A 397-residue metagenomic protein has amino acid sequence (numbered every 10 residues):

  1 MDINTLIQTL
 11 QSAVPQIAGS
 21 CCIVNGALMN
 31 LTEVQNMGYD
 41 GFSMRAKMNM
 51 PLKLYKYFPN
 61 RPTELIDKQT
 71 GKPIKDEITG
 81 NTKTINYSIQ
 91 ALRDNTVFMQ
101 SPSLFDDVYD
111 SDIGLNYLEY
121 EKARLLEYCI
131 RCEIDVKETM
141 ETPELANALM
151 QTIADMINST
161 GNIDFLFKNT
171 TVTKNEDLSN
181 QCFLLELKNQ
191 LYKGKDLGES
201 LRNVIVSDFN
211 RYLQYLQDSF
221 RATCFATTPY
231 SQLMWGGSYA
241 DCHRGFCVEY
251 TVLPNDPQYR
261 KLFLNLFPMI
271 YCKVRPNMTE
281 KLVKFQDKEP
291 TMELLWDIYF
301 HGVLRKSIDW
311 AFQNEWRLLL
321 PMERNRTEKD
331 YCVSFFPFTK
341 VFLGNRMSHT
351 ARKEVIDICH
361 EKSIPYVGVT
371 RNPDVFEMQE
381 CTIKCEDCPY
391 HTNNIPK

Functional and structural regions predicted by a protein language model:
D2-K397: Partner-binding and oligomerization surfaces adjacent to conserved cores of proteins that assemble macromolecular
